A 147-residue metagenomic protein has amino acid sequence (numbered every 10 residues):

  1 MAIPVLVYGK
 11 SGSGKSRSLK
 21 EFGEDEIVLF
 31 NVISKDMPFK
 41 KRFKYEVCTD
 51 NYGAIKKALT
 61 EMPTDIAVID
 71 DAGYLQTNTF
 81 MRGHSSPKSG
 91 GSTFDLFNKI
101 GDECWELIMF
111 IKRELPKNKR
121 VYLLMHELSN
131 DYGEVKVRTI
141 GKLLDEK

Functional and structural regions predicted by a protein language model:
M1-I69, G73-N78: Conserved P-loop
K20, F80-M81, E134-V135: Short amphipathic alpha-helical segments
E26-I27, K119-V121: Hydrophobic anchor at the start of a short beta-strand that flanks the dinucleotide cofactor-binding loop
V47-A54, K99-L107: Soluble or luminal CAZymes and related metallo-dependent hydrolases
P63, N118-K119: Residue-level detector of structured alpha->beta connecting loops
I69-N98: Conserved P-loop NTPase nucleotide-binding/switch module
E103-N118: Catalytic-core regions built around general acid/base machinery
E114, R120-K147: Phosphate-binding/switch region of NTP-binding enzymes
